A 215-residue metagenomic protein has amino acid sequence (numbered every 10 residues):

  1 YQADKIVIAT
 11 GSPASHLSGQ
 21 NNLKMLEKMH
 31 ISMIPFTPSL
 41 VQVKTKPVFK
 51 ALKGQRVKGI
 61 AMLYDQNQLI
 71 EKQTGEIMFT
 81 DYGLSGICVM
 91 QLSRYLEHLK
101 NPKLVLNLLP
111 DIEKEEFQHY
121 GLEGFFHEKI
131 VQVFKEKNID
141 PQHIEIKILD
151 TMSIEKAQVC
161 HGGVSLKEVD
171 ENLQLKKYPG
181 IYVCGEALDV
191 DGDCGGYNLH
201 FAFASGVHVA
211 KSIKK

Functional and structural regions predicted by a protein language model:
Y1-Q2: Glycine-rich phosphate-binding loop signature in dinucleotide/nucleotide-binding domains
K5-A9, S15, I60-I181, D193-G195 (+1 more regions): Residue-level recognition of phosphate/Mg2+-coordinating polar/acidic sites in nucleotide-handling active sites
K5-F49: Glycine-rich loop(s) and the adjacent beta-strand/alpha-helix scaffold that form part
G11-M25, M29, L175, D189-K215: A conserved FAD-binding loop/helix module that cradles the flavin
M33, I181-V183: Conserved beta-strand scaffold positions in the cores of enzyme catalytic domains, especially in NTP/NDP-utilizing
F49-K58, N101: A glycine-biased structural micro-motif
E186: Hard-cation-handling environments
